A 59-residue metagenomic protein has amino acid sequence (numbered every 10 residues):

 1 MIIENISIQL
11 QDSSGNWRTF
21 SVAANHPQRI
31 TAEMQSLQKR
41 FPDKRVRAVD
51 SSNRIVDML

Functional and structural regions predicted by a protein language model:
I2, S14, Q38-R40: A generic structural signal for short, solvent-exposed coil/turn residues that cap or connect secondary-structure
I3-S7, D43-R45: Exposed beta-strand and adjacent loop surfaces of beta-rich binding modules that mediate intermolecular recognition
N5-R18: Short beta-strand segments and strand-loop junctions that repeat across beta-rich extracellular domains
I8, A24-N25, V49: Intrinsic disorder/low-complexity segments
G15-Q28: A short, exposed loop/beta-hairpin motif centered on an aromatic-Gly-Thr core
Q38-L59: Short, mixed-charge low-complexity intrinsically disordered segments
